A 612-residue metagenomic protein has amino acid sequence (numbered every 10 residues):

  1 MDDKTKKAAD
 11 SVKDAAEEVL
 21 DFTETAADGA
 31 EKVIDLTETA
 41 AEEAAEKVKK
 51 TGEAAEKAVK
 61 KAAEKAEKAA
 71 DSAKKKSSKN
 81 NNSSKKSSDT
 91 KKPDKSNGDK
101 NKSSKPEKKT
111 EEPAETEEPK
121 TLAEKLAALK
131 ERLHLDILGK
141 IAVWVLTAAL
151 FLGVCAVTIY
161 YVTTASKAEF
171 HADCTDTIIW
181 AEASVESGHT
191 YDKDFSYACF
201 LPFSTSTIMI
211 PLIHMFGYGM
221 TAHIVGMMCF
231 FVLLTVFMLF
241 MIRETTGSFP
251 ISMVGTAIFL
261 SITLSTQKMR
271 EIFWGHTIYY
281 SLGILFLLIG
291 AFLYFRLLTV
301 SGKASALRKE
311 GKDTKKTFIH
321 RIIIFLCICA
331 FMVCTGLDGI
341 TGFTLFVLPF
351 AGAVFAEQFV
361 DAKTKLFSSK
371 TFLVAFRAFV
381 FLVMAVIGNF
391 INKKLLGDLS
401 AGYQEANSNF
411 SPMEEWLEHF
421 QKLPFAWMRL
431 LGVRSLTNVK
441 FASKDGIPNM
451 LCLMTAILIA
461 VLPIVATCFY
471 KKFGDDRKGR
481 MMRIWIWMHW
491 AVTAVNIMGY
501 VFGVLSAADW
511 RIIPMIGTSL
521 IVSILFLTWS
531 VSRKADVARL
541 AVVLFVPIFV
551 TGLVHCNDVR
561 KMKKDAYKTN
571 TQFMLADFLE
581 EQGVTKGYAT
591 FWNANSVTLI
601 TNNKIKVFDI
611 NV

Functional and structural regions predicted by a protein language model:
G139-F151, I322-I324, F379, V383 (+2 more regions): Signature aromatic-anchored transmembrane alpha helix within multi-pass, membrane-resident enzymes that catalyze glycan
A148-L152, V225-P250, I289, L462-I464: Transmembrane-helix motifs of polytopic, lipid-linked glycan transferases
T163-A172, V185-I210, H214, T221: Membrane-proximal lumenal/periplasmic loop motifs of glycosylation machinery
H189-T190, T207-C229, L234, T246 (+1 more regions): Juxtamembrane segments of multi-pass membrane glycosylation machinery that transfer sugars from lipid-linked donors
A198-C199, E581-N611: Short periplasmic/luminal acceptor-recognition loop of GT-C membrane glycosyltransferases, typified by
P202, F249-G302, A507-S519, S523 (+1 more regions): Membrane-interface micro-motifs in multi-pass membrane enzymes
I278-F286, T344, I447-I459, K478-R533: Hydrophobic/aromatic-rich transmembrane helices and adjacent perimembrane loops
E310-F343, V347-P349, V383: Membrane-interface alpha helices of multi-pass inner-membrane proteins
